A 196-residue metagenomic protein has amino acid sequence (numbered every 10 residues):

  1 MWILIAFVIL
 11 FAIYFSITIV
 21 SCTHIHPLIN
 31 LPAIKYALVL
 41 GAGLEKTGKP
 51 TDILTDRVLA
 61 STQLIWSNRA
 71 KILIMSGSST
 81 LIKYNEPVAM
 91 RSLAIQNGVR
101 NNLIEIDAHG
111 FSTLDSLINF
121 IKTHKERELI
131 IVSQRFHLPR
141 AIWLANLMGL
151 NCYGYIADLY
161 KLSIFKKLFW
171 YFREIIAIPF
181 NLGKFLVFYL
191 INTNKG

Functional and structural regions predicted by a protein language model:
M1-I34, I191-G196: N-terminal membrane-anchoring alpha-helices
I19-Y171: A structural signal for short, hydrophobic/glycine-enriched beta-strand patches
K167-N194: A transmembrane-helix-recognition feature enriched in membrane-embedded lipid enzymes and envelope glyco-/phospholipid
